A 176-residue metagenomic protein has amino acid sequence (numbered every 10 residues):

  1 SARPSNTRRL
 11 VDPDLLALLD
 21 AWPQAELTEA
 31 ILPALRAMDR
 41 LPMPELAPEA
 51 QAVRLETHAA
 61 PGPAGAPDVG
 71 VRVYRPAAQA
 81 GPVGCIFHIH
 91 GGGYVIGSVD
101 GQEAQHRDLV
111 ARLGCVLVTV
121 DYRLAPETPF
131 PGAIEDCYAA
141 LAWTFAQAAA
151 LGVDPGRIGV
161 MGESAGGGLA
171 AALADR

Functional and structural regions predicted by a protein language model:
S1-V73: A glycine/proline-hinged amphipathic helix-loop "lid/cap" segment that gates access to hydrophobic ligand pockets
E56, V118, M161: Conserved Rossmann-like nucleotide-binding pocket used by diverse enzymes that bind dinucleotide cofactors
V71, P82-G92: Short beta-strand element of the alpha/beta-hydrolase
H88, G93-I96, D100-G101, L117 (+1 more regions): Serine-hydrolase catalytic-loop signature spanning alpha/beta hydrolases and amidase-signature enzymes
D100-V120: Short amphipathic alpha-helix adjacent to the substrate-entry channel of hydrolases
D121-A125: Short beta-to-alpha linker loops that shape the active-site pocket of alpha/beta-hydrolase fold enzymes
P131-C137: Helix-loop module immediately N-terminal to the HCX5R catalytic loop in PTP-like cysteine phosphatase domains
A139-R176: Primarily recognizes the serine-hydrolase "nucleophile elbow" in alpha/beta-hydrolase and SGNH/GDSL folds
